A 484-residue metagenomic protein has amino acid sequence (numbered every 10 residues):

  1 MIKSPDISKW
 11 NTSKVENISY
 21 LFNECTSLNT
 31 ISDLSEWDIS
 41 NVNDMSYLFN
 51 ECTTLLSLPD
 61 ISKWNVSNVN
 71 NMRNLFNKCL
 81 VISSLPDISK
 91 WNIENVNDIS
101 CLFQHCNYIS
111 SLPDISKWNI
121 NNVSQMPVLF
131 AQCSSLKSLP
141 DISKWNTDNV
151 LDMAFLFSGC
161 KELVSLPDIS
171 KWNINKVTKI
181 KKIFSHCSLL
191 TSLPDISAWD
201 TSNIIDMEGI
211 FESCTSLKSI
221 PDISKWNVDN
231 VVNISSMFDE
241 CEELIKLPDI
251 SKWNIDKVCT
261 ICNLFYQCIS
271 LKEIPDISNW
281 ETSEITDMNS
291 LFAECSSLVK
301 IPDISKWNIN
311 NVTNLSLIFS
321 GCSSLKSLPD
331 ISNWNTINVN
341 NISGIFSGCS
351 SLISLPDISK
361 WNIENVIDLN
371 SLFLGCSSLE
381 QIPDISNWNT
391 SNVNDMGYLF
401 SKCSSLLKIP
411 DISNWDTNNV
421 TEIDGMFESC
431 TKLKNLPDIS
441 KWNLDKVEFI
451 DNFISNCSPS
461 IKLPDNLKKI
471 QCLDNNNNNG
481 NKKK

Functional and structural regions predicted by a protein language model:
M1-K484: Negatively charged
